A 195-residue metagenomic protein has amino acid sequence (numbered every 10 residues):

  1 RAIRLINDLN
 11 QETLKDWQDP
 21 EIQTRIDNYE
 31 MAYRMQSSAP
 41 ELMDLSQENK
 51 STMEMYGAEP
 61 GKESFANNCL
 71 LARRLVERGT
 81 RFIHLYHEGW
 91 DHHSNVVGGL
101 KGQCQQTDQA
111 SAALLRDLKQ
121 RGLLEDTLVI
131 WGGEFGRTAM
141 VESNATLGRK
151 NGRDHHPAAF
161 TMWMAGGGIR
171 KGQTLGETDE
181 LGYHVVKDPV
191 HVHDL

Functional and structural regions predicted by a protein language model:
R1-L195: Ligand-binding pockets and gating/stacking loops
